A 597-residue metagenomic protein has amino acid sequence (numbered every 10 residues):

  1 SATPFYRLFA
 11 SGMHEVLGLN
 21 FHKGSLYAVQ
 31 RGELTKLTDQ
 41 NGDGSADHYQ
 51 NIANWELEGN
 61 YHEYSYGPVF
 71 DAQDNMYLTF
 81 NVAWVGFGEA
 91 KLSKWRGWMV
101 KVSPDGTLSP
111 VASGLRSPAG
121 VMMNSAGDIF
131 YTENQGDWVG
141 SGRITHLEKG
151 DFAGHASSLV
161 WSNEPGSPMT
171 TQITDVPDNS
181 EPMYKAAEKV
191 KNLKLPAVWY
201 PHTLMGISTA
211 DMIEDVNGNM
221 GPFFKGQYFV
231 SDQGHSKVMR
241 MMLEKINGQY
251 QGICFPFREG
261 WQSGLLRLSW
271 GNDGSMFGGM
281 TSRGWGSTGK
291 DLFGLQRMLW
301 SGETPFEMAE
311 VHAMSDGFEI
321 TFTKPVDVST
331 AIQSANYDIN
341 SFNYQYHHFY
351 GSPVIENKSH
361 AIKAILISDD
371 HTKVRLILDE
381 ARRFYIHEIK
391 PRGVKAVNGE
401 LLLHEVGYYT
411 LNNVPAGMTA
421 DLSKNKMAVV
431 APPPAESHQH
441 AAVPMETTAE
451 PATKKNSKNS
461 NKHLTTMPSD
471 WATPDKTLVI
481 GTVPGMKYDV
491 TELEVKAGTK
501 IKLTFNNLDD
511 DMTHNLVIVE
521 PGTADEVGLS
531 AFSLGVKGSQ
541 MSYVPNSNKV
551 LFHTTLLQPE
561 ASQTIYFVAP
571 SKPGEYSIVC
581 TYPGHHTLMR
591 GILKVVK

Functional and structural regions predicted by a protein language model:
S1, T491-I518, Q563-S577, L593-V595: Beta-strand cores of secreted/periplasmic/IMS beta-sandwich domains, seen most often in copper-related folds
S1-P305, E310-M314: Beta-propeller domains with acidic blade repeats across secreted/periplasmic ectodomains and cytosolic WD/CNH propellers
S301-V328, M486, E494-A497: Surface beta-strand/loop "capping" patches
G302-E303, W471-I501, D509: N-terminal edge beta-strand
G302-E307, D327, P391-K455: Acidic, Ser/Thr/Gly/Pro-rich low-complexity segments and short DxT(G/T)-type signature motifs
T323-A364, I389-K395, E405-Y409, I518: Short, surface-exposed alpha-helix to beta-strand junction/turn motifs within ectodomains of secreted and cell-envelope
S352-D369, T523-S571: Extracytoplasmic beta-sandwich strand-turn segments characteristic of Greek-key/jelly-roll folds
K454-T465, N548-K597: Extracellular/periplasmic metallocenter environments
